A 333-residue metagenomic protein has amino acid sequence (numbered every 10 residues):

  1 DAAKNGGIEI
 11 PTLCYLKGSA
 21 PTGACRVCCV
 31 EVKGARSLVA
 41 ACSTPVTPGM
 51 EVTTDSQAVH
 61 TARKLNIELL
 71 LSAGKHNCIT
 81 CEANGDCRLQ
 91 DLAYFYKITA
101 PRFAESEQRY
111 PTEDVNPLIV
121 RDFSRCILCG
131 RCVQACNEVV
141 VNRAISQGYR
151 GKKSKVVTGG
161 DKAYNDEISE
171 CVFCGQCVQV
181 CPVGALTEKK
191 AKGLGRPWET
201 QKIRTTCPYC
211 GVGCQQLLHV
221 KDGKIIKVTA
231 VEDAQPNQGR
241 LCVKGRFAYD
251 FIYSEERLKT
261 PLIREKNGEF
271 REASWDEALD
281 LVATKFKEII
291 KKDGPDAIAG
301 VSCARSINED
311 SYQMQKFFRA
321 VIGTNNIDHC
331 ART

Functional and structural regions predicted by a protein language model:
D1, V32-G34, E51-A73, N84-T333: N-terminal export/assembly segments and adjacent metallocofactor-ligating motifs of anaerobic energy-metabolism
D1-P48, A58-T61: N-terminal cofactor/phosphate-binding cores enriched in small/glycine residues, especially glycine-rich loops such as
N77-C78: Short, polar/flexible loop-turn hinges at active-site or ligand-entry regions and domain interfaces
